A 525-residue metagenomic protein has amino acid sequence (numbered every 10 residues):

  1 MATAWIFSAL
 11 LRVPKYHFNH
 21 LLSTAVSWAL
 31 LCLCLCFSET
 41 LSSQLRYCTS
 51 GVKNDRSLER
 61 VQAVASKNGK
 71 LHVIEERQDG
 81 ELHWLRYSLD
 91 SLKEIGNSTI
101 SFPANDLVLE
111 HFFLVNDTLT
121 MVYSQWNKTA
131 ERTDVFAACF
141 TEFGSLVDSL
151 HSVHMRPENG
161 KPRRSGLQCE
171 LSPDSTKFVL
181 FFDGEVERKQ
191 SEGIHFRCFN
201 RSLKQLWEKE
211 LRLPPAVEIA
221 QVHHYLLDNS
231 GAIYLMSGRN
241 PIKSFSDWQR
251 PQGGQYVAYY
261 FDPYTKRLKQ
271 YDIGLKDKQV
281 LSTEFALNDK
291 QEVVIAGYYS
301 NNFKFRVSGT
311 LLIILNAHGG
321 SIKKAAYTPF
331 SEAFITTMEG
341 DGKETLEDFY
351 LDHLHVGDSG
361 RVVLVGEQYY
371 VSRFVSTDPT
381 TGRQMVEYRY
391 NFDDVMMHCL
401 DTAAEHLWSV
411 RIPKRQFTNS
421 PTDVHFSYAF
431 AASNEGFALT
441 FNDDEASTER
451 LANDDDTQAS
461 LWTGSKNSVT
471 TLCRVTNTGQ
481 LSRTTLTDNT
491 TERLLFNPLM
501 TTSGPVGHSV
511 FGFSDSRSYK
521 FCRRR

Functional and structural regions predicted by a protein language model:
M1-C48: Bacterial Sec-dependent N-terminal signal peptides
N54-D55, K93-A130, L150-P162, R212-V222 (+2 more regions): Blade-loop segments of beta-propeller domains
E59-K67, H111-N116, R164-T176, H223-S230 (+4 more regions): Structural signature of eukaryotic scaffold interfaces centered on beta-propeller domains
A63, K67-R77, D117-T129, S175-R188 (+7 more regions): Short beta-strand elements that form the blades of beta-propeller/WD-repeat-like and other beta-sheet-rich scaffold
R86-S88, D134-F143, G193-K204, Q249-K266 (+3 more regions): Beta-propeller blade signature
S230-Y234, W248-E367: Long, internal scaffold/assembly segments composed of regular secondary structure
D272-S282, Y327-T345, W408-Y428, K466-V469 (+1 more regions): Conserved blade-ending motifs and adjacent loop-strand segments that build the rim/top face of beta-propeller domains
D352-V356, R361-S372, S376-D378, D393 (+1 more regions): Loop/turn-rich, solvent-exposed surfaces of beta-rich toroidal or solenoidal domains
